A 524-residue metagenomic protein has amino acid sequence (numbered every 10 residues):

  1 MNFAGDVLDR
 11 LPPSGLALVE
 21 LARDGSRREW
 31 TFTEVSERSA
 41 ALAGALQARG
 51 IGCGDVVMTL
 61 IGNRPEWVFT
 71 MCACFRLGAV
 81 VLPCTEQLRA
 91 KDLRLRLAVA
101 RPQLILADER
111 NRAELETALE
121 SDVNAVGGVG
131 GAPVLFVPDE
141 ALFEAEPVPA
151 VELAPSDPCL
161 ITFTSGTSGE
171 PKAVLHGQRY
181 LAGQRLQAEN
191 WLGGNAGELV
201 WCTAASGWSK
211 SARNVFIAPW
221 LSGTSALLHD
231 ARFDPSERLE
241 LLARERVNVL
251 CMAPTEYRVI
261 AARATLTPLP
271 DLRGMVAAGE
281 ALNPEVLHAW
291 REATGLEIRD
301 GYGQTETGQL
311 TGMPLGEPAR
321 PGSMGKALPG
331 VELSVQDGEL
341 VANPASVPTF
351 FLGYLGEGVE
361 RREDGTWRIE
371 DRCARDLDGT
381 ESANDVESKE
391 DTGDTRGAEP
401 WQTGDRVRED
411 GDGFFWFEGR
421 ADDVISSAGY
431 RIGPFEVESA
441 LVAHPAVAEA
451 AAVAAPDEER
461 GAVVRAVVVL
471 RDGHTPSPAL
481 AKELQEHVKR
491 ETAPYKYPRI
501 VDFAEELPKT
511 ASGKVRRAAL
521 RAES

Functional and structural regions predicted by a protein language model:
P13-L16, E146-F163, E170, G193-L199: Conserved pre-ATP/AMP-binding loop-to-beta segment of ANL
L18-R64, V68-C72, R89-R94, Q178-R179: Conserved AMP-binding/adenylate-forming core of the ANL superfamily
E29-T33, C159-G183: Conserved AMP-binding A3 loop
A48-R49, C72, R76-A145, P149-E152 (+3 more regions): Structural core segment of the AMP-binding/adenylate-forming
L88-R89, I105-A107, L250, R372-E399 (+3 more regions): AMP-binding/adenylate-forming catalytic core of the ANL superfamily
A182-C202, S206-V249, R263: Conserved AMP-binding/adenylation subdomain of ANL enzymes
V247-M252, A261-R320, E332-S334: Gly/Ser/Thr-rich phosphate-binding loop
A327-P329, D337-G379, D385-E387, D391 (+1 more regions): Conserved ATP/PPi-binding loop(s) of AMP-dependent carboxylate-activating enzymes
